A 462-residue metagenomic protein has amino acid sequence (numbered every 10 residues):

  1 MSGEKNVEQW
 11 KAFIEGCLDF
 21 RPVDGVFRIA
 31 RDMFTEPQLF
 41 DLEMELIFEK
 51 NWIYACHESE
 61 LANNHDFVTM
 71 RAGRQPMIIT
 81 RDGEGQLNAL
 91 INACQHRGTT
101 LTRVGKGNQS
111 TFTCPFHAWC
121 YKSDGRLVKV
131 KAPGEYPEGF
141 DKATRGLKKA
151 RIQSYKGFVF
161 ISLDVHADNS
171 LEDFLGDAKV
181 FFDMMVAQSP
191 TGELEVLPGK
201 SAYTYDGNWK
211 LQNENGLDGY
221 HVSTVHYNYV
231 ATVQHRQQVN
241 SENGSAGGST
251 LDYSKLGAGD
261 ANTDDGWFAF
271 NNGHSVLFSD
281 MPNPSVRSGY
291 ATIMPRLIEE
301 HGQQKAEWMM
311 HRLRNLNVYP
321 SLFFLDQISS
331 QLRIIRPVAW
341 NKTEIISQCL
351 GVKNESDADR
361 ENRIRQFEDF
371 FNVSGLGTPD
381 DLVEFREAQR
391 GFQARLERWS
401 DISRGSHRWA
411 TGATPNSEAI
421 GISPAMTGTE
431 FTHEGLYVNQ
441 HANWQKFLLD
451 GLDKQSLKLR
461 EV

Functional and structural regions predicted by a protein language model:
S2-L46, I53, F140-Y155, V159-V186: Replace "small metal-dependent catalytic modules" with "small catalytic or cofactor-binding modules
Q9-P37, T102-F116, K148-V159, D265-H301: N-terminal short leaders/motifs
M44-L46, I53-M70, M309: Active-site region of the double-stranded beta-helix
F48-W52, T99, H221: Generic structural signal for secondary-structure transition and capping sites
E49-L61, K131-Y136, L313-Y319: Short Pro/Gly-enriched beta-strand edge/turn motifs at strand-loop
E60-V180: Rieske [2Fe-2S] iron-sulfur-binding domain
Q153, F158-V462: C-terminal catalytic domain of Rieske-type non-heme iron oxygenases
